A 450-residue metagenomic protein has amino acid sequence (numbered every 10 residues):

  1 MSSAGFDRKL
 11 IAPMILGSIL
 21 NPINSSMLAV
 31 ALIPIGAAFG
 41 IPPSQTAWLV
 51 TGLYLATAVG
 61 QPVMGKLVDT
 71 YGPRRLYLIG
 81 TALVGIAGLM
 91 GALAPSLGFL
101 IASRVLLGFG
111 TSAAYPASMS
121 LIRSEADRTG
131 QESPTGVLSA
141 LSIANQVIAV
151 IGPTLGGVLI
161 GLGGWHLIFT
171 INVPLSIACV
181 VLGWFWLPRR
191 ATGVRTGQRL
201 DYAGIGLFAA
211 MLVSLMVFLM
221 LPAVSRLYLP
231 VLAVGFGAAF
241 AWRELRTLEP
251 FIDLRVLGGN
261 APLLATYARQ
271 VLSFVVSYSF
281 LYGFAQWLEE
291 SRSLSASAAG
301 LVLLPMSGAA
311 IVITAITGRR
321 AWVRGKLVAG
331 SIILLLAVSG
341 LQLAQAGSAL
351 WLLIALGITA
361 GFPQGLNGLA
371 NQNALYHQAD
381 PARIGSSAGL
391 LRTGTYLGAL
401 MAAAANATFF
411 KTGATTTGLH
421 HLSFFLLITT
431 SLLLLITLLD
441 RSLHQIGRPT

Functional and structural regions predicted by a protein language model:
M1-A4: Short, Lys/Arg-rich, polar N-terminal cytosolic tail immediately upstream of the first transmembrane signal-anchor
F6-L32, F39-P43, A47-G52, A56 (+7 more regions): 12-transmembrane solute porter fold
P43-Q45, G98-L106, G164-I171, R199 (+3 more regions): Interfacial loop-to-helix junctions that mark the boundaries of transmembrane helices in multi-pass membrane
D69-Q198: Helix-loop-helix hairpins in multi-pass membrane proteins, especially solute transporters
L89-M90, T154, V158, V213 (+3 more regions): Alpha-helical transmembrane segments of multipass membrane proteins
G91, G183, L215-M216, M220 (+5 more regions): Structural signal for membrane-spanning alpha-helices in multi-pass inner-membrane proteins, emphasizing helix cores
S139, G161-R269, V276, V302: Hydrophobic transmembrane-helix bundles of small-molecule transporters
N145-G157, L212, Y282, A399-A407: Glycine/proline-centered helix-kink
